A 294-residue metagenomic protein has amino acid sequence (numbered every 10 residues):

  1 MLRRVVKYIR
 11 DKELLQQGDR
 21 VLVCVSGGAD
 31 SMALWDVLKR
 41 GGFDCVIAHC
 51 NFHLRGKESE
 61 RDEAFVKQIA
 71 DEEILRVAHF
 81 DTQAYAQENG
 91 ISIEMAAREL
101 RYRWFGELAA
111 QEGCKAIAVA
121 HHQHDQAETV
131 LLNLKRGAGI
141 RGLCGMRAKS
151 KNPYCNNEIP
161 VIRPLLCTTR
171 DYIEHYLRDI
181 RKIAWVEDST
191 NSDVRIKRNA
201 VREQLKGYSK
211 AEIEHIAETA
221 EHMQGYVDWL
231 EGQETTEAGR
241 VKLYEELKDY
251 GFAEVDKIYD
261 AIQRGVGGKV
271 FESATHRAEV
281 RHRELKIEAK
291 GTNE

Functional and structural regions predicted by a protein language model:
M1-E203: Core alpha/beta nucleotide-donor-binding catalytic domains of modification enzymes
L2-A29, V46-F52, T82, L100 (+4 more regions): AMP-forming adenylation/ATP pyrophosphatase catalytic core
V130-L131, I216-A220: Short alpha-helical scaffolding segments that buttress acidic/His motifs in well-ordered protein cores
L134, L165-T168, Y208, E246-Y250: Generic structural signal for hydrophobic core residues of well-folded globular domains
Y208-H215: Inter-helical turn/loop segments and adjacent helix faces that build the functional surface of alpha-helical bundle
